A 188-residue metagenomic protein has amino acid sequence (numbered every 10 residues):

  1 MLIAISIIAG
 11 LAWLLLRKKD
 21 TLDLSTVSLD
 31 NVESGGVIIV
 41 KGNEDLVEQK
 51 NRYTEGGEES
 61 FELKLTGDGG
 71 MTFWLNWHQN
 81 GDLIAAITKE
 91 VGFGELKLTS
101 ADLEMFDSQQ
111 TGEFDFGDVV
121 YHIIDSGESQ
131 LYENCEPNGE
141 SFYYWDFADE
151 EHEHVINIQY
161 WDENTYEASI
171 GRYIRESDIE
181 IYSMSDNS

Functional and structural regions predicted by a protein language model:
M1-E62, T66-S188: Mixed-charge, low-complexity intrinsically disordered regions
